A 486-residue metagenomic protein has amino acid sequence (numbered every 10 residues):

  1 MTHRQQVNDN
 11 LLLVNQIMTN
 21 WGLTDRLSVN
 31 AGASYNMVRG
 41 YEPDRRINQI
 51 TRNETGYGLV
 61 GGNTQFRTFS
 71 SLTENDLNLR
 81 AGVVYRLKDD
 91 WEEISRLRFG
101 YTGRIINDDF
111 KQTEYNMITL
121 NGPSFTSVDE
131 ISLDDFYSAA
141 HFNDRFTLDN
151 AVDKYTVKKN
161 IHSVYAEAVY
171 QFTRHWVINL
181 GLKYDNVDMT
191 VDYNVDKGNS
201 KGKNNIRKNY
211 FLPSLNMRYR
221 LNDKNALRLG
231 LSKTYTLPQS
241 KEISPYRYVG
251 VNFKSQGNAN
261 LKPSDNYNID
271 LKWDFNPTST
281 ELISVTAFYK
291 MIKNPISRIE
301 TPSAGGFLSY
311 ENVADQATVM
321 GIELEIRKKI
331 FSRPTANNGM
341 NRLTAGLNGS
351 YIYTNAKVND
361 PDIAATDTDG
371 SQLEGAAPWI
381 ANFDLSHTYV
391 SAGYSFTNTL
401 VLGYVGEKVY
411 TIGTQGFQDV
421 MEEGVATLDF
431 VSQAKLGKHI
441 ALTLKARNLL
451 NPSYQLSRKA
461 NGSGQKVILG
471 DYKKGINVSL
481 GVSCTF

Functional and structural regions predicted by a protein language model:
M1-G22, S28, G32-A33, P43-K88 (+5 more regions): Surface-exposed extracellular loop regions of Gram-negative outer-membrane beta-barrel proteins
T2-M18, D149-N160, Y235-I292, P302-R333 (+3 more regions): Outer-membrane beta-barrel signature, preferentially recognizing the C-terminal barrel domain of Gram-negative
T24-S28, K88-L97, H175, K224 (+5 more regions): Short loop/turn motifs that connect adjacent beta-strands in outer-membrane beta-barrel proteins
Y35-Y41, S71, N75-L77, L87 (+11 more regions): Transmembrane beta-strands of outer-membrane beta-barrel pores
R39, I131-Y137, H141-D144, D188 (+6 more regions): Surface-exposed extracellular loop regions of Gram-negative outer-membrane beta-barrel proteins, predominantly
F66, E92-N222, Y248: Signature of Gram-negative outer-membrane beta-barrel scaffolds
A287-M291, L308-K408: Gram-negative outer-membrane beta-barrel transporters
Y404-T411, Q433-F486: C-terminal beta-signal and adjacent terminal beta-strands/loops of Gram-negative outer-membrane beta-barrel proteins
